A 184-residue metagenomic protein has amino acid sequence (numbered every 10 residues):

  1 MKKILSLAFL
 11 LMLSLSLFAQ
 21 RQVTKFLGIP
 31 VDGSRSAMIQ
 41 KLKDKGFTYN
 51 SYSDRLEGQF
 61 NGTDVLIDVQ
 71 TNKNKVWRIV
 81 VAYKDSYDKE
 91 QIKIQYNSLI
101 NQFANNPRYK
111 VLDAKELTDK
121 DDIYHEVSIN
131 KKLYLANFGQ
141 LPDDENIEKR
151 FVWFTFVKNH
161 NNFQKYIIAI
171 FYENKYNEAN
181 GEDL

Functional and structural regions predicted by a protein language model:
I4-L15: Sec-dependent N-terminal signal peptides
Q20-D54, K84-L184: Non-cytosolic coordination micro-motifs
L42-A82: N-terminal, post-signal-peptide region of Sec/Tat-exported proteins
